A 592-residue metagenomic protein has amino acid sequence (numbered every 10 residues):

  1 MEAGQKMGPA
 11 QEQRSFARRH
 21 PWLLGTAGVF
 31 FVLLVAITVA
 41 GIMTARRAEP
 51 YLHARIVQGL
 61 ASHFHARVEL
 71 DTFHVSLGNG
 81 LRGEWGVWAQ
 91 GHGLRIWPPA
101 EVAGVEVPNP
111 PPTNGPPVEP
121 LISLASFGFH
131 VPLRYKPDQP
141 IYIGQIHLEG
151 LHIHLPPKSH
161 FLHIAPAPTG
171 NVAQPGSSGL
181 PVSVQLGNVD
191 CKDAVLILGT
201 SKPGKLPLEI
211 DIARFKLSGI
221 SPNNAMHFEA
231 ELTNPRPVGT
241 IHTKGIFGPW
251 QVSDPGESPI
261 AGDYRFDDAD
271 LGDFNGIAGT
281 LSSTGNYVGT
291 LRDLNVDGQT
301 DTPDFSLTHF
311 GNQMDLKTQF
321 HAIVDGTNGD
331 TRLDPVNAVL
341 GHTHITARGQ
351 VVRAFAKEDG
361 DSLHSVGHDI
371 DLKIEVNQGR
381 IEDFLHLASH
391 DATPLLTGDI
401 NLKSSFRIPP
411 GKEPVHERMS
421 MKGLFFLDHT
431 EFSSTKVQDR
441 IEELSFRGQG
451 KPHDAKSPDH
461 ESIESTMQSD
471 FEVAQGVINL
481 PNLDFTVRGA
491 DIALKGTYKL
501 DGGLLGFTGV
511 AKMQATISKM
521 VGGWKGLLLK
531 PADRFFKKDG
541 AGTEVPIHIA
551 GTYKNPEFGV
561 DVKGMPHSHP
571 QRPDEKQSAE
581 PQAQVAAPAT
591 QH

Functional and structural regions predicted by a protein language model:
E2-H65: N-terminal type II signal-anchor transmembrane helix that functions as the membrane-insertion/stop-transfer segment
W22, G59, S76-E84, K136 (+10 more regions): Membrane-proximal interfacial segments on either side of biological membranes
T38-P157: Terminal hydrophobic membrane-targeting helix
H92-I96, F228-P235, D334-V339, P481-V487: Short beta-strand segments that buttress and anchor functional surface loops
A167-G179: Intrinsic-disorder/low-complexity linker and hinge segments
E464-M467: Generic long, charged, amphipathic alpha-helical segments
F471-N479, D484-A493, D501: Extended serine/threonine-enriched, polar tracts that run as long, contiguous segments within proteins
